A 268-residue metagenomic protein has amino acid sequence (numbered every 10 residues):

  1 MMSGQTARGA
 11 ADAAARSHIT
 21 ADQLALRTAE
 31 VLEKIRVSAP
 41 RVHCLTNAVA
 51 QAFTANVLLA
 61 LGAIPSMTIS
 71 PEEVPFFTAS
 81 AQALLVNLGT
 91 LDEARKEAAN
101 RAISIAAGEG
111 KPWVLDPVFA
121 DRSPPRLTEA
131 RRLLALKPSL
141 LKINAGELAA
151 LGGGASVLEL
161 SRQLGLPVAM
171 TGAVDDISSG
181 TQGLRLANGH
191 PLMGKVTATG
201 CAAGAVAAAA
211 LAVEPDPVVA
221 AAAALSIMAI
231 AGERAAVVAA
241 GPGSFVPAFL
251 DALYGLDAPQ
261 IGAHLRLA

Functional and structural regions predicted by a protein language model:
M1-I64: Glycine-rich phosphate/adenosyl-contacting loop at the front of the ribokinase-like
Q23-R27, I230-A268: Charged C-terminal helix
V57-E109: Active-site cofactor/substrate anionic-group-binding motifs, chiefly glycine- and Lys/Arg-rich phosphate-binding loops
P65, W113-V114, V168: Hydrophobic beta-strand scaffold residues
N87, A94-I143: Glycine/small-residue-rich loop that forms an oxyanion/phosphate-binding "nest" at active or ligand-binding sites
P124-L192: Conserved phosphate/ATP/ADP-binding segment of small-molecule kinases
V157-S161, P217-G232, F249-L250: Short, well-structured alpha-helical segments that form the helix of a local strand-helix-strand
K195-I227: Short, small-residue alpha-helix embedded
